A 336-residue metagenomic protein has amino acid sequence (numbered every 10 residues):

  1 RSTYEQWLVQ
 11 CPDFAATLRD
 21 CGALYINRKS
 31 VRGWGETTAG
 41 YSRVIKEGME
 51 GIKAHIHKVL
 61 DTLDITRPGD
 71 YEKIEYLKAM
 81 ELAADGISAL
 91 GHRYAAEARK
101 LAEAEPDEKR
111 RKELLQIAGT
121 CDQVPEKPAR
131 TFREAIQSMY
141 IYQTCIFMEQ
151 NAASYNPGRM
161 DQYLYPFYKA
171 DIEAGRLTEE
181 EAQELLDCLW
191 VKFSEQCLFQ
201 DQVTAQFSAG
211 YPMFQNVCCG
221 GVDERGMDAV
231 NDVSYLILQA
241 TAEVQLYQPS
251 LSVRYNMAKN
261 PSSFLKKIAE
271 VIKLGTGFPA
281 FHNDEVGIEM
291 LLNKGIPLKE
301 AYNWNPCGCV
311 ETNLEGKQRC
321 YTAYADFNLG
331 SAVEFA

Functional and structural regions predicted by a protein language model:
R1-A79, K109, E113-Q116, T120-A336: Conserved catalytic cores of very large enzyme subunits
K78-A89: Extended non-globular scaffold/tether segments
L90-E97, M160-Y163: Amphipathic, well-ordered alpha-helical segments in soluble domains
L101-K109: A conserved hydrophobic secondary-structure block that centers on an alpha-helix together with its immediately flanking
